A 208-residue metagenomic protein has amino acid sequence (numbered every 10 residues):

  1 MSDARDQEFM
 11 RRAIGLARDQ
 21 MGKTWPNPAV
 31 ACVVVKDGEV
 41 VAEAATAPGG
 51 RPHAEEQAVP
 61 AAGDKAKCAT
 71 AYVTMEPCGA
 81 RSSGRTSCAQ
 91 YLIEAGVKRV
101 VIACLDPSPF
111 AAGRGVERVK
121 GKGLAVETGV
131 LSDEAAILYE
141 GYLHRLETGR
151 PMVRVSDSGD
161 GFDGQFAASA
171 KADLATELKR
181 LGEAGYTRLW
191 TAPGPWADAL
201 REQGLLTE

Functional and structural regions predicted by a protein language model:
M1-R51: Flexible, acidic/Gly-rich N-terminal and inter-domain linker regions that tether and position cofactor-handling modules
S2-R11, A17-Q20, G149-E208: Enzymes that bind and transform nitrogen-containing heteroaromatic metabolites
A13, A31, C78, V119 (+1 more regions): Residue-level signal for inorganic ion chemistry
K23-T24, V130-S158: Proteins enriched for Cys/Gly/acidic motifs involved in redox and nucleic-acid/cofactor modification
C32, A66-A69, G185-T191: Generic beta-sheet signal
V33-V35, V73-T74, S156-S158, A192: Short beta-strand segments
V34-E134, R201-E202: Zn2+-dependent cytidine deaminase-like catalytic core
E117-K120, H144-L146, T207: Short, hinge-like loop/turn segments at secondary-structure boundaries
